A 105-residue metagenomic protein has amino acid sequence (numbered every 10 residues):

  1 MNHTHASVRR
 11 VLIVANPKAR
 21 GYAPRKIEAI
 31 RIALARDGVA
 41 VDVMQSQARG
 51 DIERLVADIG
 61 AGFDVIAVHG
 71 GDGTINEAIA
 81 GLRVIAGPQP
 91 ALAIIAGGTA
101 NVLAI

Functional and structural regions predicted by a protein language model:
N2-I105: Small-residue-rich beta-alpha loop regions that form the catalytic core of phosphotransfer and lipid-active enzymes
